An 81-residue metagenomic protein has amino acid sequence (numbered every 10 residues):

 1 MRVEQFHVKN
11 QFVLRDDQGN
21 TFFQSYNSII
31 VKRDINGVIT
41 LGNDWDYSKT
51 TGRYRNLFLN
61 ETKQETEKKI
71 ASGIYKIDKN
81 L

Functional and structural regions predicted by a protein language model:
M1-L81: Terminal leader/tail segments of proteins
